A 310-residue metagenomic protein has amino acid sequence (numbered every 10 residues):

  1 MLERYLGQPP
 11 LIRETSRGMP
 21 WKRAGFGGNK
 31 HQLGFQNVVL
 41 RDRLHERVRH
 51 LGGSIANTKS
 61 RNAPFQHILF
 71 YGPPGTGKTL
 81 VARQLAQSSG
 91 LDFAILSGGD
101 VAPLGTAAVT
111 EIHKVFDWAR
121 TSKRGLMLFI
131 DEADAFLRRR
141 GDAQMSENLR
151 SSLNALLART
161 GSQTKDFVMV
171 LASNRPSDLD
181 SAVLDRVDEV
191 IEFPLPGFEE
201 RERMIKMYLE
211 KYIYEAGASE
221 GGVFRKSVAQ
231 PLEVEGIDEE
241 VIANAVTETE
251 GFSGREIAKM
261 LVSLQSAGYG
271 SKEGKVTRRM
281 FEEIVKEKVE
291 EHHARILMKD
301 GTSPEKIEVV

Functional and structural regions predicted by a protein language model:
M1, M19, M127, M145 (+5 more regions): Detector for methionine-enriched segments
M1-E46, E308-V310: AAA+ P-loop ATPase mechanoenzymes
E3, A86, L184, V246-T247: Residue-level preference for well-ordered alpha-helical positions
E3, G7, L11, W21 (+7 more regions): Generic surface-pattern signal
G25-E235: Walker A/P-loop NTP-binding motif of AAA+ ATPase domains
K114, F198-V310: C-terminal alpha-helical "lid" subdomain
